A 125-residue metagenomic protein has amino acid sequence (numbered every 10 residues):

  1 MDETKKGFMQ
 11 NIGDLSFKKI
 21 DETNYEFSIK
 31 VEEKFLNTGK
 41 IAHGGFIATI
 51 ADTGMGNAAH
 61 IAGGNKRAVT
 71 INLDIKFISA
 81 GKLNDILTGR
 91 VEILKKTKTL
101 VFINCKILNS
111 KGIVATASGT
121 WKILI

Functional and structural regions predicted by a protein language model:
M1-I125: Terminal targeting signals and extreme-terminal segments of soluble enzymes
